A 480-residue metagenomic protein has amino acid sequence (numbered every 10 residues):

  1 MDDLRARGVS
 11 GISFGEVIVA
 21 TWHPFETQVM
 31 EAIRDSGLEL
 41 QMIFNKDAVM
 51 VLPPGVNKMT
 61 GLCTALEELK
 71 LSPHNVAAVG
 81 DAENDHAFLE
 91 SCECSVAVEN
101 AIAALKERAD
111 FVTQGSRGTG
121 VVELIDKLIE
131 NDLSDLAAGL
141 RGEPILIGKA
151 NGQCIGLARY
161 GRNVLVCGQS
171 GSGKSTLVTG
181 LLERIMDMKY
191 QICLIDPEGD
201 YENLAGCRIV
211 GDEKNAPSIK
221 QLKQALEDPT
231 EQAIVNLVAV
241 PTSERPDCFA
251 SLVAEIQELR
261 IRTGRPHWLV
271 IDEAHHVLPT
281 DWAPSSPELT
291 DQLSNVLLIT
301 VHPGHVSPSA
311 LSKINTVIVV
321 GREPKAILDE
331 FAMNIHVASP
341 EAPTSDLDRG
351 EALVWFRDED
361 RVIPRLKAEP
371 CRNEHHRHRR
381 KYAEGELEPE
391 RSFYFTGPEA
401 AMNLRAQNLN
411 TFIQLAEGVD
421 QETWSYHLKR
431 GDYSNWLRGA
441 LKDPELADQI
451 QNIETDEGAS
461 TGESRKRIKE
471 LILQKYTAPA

Functional and structural regions predicted by a protein language model:
D2-S91: Conserved acidic, metal-coordinating active-site core of Asp-based, Mg2+-dependent phosphoryl-transfer enzymes
S36, S91-C92, E107-A109, L204-A205 (+2 more regions): Short, structured coil segments at secondary-structure junctions
L40, V76, S95, I192 (+3 more regions): Hydrophobic anchor at the start of a short beta-strand that flanks the dinucleotide cofactor-binding loop
L52, M59-R141: Mg2+-dependent phosphoryl-transfer enzymes with acidic/Ser/Thr/Gly-rich catalytic loops
A101-I102, E198, E323: Residues in the short beta-alpha loop(s) of Rossmann-like NAD(P)-binding domains
R141-W268, L278-L297, V301-H305, A310-S312: P-loop NTPase catalytic phosphate-binding loop
N295, H302-D360: Conserved ATP-driven motor cores of ASCE-family P-loop NTPases powering translocation/secretion/packaging/pilus
P343-A480: Terminal, compositionally biased segments used for targeting/anchoring and flexible tails
